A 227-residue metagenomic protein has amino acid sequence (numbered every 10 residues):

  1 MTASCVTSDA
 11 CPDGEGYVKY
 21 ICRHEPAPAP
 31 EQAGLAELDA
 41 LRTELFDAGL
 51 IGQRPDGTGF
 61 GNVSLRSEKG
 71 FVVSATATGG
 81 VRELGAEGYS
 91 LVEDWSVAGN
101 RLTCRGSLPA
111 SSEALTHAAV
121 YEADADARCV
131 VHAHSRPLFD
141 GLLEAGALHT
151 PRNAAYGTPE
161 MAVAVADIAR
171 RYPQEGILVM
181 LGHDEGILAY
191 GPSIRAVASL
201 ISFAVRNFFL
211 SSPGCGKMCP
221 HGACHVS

Functional and structural regions predicted by a protein language model:
T2-S227: Glycine-rich flexible loops
